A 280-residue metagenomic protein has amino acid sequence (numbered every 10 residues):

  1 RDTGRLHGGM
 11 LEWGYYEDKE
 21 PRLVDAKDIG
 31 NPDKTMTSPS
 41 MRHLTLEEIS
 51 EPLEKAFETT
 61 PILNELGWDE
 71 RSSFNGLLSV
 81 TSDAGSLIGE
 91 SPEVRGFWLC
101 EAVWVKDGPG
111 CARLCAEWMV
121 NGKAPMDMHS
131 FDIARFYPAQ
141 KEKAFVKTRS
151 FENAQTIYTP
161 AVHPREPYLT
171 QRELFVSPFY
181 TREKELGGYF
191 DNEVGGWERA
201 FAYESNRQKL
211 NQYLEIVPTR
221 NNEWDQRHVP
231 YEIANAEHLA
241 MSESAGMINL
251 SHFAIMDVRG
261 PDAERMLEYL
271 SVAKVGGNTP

Functional and structural regions predicted by a protein language model:
R1, E54, A254: Central beta-strand plus flanking loop segment that forms part of the substrate or channel wall within the catalytic
D2-G4, I88: A structural signal for short hydrophobic beta-strand segments in well-ordered beta-sheet cores
R5-E58, V103: Conserved FAD/dinucleotide-binding core of flavoprotein oxidoreductases
W13, C100, V258: Hydrophobic residues at beta-strand termini and immediately following loops that shape nucleotide-binding pockets
K19-R22, V80, K106-D107, A200 (+1 more regions): Flexible loop/turn segments at secondary-structure boundaries
A26-T35, E93-G96, Y158-P160, G246-I248: Short acidic (Asp/Glu) and glycine-rich catalytic loops that position anionic groups and cofactors
P39-H43, I49-H163, P167-Q171: C-terminal catalytic lobe of FAD-dependent flavoproteins
Y137-P280: Glycine/proline-enriched, intrinsically flexible loops and inter-domain linkers
